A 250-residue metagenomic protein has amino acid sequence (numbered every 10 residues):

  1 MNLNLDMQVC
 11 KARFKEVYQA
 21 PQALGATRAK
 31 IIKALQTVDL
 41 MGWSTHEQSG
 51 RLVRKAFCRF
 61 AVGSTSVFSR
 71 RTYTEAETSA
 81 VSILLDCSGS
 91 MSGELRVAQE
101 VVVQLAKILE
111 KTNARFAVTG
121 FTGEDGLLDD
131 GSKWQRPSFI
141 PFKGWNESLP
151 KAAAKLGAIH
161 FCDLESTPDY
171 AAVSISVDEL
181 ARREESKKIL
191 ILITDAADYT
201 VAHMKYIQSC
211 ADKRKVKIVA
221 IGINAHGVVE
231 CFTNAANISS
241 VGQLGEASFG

Functional and structural regions predicted by a protein language model:
M1-G250: Acidic, glycine-rich A-domain
